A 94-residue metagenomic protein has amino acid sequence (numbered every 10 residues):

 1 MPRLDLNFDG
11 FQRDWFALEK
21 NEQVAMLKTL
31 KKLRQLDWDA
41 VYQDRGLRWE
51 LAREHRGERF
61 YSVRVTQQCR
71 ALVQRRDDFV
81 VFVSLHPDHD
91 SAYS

Functional and structural regions predicted by a protein language model:
M1-C69, R75-S94: Basic, Lys/Arg-enriched alpha-helical interface segments
